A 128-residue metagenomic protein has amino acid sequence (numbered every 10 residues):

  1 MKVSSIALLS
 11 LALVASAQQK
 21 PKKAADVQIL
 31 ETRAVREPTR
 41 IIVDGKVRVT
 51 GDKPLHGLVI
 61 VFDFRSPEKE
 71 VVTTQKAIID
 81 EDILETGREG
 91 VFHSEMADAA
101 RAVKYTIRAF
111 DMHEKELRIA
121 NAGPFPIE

Functional and structural regions predicted by a protein language model:
M1-L8: Sec-dependent signal peptide recognition, specifically the positively charged N-region followed immediately by
L9-A17: Hydrophobic h-region of N-terminal signal peptides that target proteins for export in Gram-negative bacteria
Q18-D44, P124-I127: Low-complexity, acidic Ser/Thr/Pro/Gly-rich terminal tails and inter-domain linkers that flank the onset of structured
V47-G51: Asparagine-centered strand-capping/turn motif at beta-strand->loop junctions
P54-G57, V72: Short acidic/proline- and small/hydrophobic-mixed sequence motifs that coincide with surface turns and coil-to-beta
F64-T74: Short aromatic-acidic-glycine turn motif
V72-R101: Intrinsically disordered, low-complexity Pro/Gly/Ser/Thr-rich segments with frequent PxxP/GP/PP motifs and embedded
E95-E128: Terminal connector regions
